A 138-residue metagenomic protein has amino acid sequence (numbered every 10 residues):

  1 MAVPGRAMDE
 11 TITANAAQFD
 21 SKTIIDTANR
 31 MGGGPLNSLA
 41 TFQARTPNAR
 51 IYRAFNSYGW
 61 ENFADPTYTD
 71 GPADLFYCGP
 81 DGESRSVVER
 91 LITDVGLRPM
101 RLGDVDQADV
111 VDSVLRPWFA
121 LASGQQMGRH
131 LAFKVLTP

Functional and structural regions predicted by a protein language model:
M1-A2, R45, Y77-C78: Active-site-adjacent beta-strand anchor residues
M1-T23, N29: Rossmann-like NAD(P)-binding element
P4-M8, S57-G59, D81-G82: Short beta->alpha connector loops
D9, N48-R53, P99-R101: Short, structured loop/turn "capping" segments at alpha-beta junctions
E10-A17, A40, A44, E83-D94: Replace "anionic and nucleotidyl ligands
Q18-T69, S84: Rossmann-fold NAD(P)-binding glycine/threonine-rich loop
I24-D26, D74-Y77: Short glycine-rich or small-residue beta-strand-to-loop segments that form or flank ligand, phosphate, metal/Fe-S
L75-P138: Active-site-lining helix/loop region of Rossmann-like oxidoreductase modules
